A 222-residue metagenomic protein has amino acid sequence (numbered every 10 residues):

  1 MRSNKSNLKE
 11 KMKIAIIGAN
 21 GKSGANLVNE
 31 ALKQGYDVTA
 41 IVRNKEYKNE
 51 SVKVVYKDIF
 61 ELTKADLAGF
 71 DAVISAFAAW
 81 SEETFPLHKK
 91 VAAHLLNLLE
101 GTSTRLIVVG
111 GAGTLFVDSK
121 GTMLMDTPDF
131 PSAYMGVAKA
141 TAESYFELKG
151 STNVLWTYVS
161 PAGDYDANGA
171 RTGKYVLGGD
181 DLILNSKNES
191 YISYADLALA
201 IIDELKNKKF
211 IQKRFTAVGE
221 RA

Functional and structural regions predicted by a protein language model:
I14-Q34: N-terminal Rossmann NAD(P)H-binding glycine-rich loop of SDR-like oxidoreductase domains
A15, T39, T157: Conserved beta-strand positions in the Rossmann-like core of class I SAM-dependent methyltransferases
A40-Y47, G163: Short, polar loop motifs at secondary-structure junctions
E46-T102: NAD(P)H-binding glycine-rich loop region in Rossmannoid oxidoreductase-like domains and their noncatalytic homologs
A93-G136, G150, T157: Conserved Rossmann-fold NAD(P)-dependent oxidoreductase catalytic core, especially the SDR/UDP-sugar
A140, N188-I202, K213: Substrate-positioning beta->alpha
F146-A167: Conserved beta-loop-beta element that borders a ligand/cofactor-binding pocket
S151-T152, D166-K174, E204-K213: Glycine/proline-rich active-site loop of Rossmann-fold NAD(P)-dependent oxidoreductases
